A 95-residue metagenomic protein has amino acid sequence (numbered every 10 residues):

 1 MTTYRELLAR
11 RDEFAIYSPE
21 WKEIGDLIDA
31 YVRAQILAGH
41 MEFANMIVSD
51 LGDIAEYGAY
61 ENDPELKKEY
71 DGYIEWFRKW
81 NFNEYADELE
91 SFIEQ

Functional and structural regions predicted by a protein language model:
M1-V32: Short terminal alpha-helical segments
K22-L89: Acidic, low-complexity, intrinsically disordered interaction modules
S91-Q95: Short acidic DE-rich linear segments
